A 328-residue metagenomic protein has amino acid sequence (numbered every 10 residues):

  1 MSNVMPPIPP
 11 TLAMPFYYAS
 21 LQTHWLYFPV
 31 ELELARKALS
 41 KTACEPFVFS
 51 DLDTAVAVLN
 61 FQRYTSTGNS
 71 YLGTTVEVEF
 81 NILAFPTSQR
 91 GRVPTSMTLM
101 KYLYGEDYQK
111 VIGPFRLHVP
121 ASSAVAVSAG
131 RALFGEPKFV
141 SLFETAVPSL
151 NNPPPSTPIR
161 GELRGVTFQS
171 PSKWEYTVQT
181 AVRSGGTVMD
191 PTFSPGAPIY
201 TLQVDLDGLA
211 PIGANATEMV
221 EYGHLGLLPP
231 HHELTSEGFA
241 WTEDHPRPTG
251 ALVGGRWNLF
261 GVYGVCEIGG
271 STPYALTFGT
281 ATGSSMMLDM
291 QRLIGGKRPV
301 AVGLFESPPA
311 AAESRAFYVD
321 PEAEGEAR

Functional and structural regions predicted by a protein language model:
M1-I8, F115-R328: Interaction-surface and assembly-scaffold signal
P9-T65: N-terminal ordered "arm"
Y17-Y18, Y27, Y64, Y71 (+9 more regions): Sequence-level detector for tyrosine residue identity
S50-K101: Long, hydrophobic/aromatic-enriched structural stretches that serve as scaffold segments
M100-P120: Long, His/Glu/Asp-enriched segments that create or flank divalent metal/ion-associated functional microenvironments
